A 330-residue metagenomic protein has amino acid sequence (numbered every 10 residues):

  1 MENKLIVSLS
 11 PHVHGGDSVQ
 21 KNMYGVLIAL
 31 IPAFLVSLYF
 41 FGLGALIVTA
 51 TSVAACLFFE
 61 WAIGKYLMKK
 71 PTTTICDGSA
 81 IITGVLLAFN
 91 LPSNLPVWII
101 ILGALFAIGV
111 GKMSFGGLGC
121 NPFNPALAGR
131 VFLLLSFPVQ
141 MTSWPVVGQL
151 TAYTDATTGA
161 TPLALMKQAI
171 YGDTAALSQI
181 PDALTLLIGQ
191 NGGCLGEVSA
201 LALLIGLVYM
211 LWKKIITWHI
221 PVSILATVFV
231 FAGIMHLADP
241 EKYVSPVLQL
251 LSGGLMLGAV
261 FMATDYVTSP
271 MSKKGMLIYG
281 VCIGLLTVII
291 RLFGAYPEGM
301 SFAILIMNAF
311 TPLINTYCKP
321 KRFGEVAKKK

Functional and structural regions predicted by a protein language model:
M1-L57: N-terminal signal-anchor module of multipass membrane proteins
M1-Y24, Y66, L292-K330: Cytosolic-side transmembrane-helix boundaries in multi-pass membrane proteins
L35-T83, L87: Membrane helical hairpin/interfacial module
L43-A55, N94-G103, L186, Q190-A200 (+1 more regions): Structural signature of hydrophobic alpha-helical transmembrane segments
F58-K70, I108-G119, I205-K214, V260-S269: C-terminal ends of transmembrane helices
S79-A152: A generic, well-ordered mixed alpha/beta core segment in the N-terminal half of proteins
P122-A126, P246-G254, M276, G294-M307: Loop-to-transmembrane alpha-helix initiation sites
F123-L204: Long hydrophobic alpha-helical segments that form multi-pass transmembrane helix bundles in integral membrane proteins
